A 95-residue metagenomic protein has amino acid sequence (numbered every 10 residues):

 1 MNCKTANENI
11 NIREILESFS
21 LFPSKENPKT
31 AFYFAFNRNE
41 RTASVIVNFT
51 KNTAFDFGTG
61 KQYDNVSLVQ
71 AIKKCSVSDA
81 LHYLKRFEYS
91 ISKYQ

Functional and structural regions predicted by a protein language model:
M1-Q95: N-terminal structured subdomain of primase-like DNA metabolism proteins
